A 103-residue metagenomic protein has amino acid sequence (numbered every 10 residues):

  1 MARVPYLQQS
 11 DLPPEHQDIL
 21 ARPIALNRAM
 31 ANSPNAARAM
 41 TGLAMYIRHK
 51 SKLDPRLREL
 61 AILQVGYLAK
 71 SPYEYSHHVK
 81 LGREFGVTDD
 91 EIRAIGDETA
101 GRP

Functional and structural regions predicted by a protein language model:
M1-P55, G101: Mobile cap/lid helix-loop segments that border enzyme active or cofactor-binding sites and regulate substrate access
T41, H78-G82, E98: Short, intrinsically disordered/low-complexity patches at protein termini and at juxtamembrane boundaries
L53, L57-R93: Conserved alpha-helical segments that form or flank metal/cofactor-binding pockets of metalloenzymes
E91-P103: Alpha-helical ds-nucleic-acid-binding substructure associated with the helix-hairpin-helix region of base-excision DNA
